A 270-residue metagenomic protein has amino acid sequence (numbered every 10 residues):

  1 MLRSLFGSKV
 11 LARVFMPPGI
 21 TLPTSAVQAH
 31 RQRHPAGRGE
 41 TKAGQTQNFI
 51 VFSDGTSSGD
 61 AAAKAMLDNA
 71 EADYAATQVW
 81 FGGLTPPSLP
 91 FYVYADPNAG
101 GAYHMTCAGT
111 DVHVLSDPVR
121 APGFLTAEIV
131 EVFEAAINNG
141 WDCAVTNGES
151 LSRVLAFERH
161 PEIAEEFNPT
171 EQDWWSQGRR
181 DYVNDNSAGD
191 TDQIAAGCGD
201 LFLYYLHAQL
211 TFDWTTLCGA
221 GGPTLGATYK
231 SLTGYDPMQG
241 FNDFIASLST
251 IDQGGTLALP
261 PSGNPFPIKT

Functional and structural regions predicted by a protein language model:
M1-I129, F133-A144, G148, R159 (+2 more regions): Zn2+-dependent metallopeptidase catalytic core
F6, P23, P223-T270: Beta/coil-rich, acidic/histidine-enriched accessory regions frequently appended to metallopeptidases
M66, W80, W141, W174-W175 (+3 more regions): A residue-identity detector for tryptophan
N69, L151, C198: Charged catalytic carboxylate motif
D73, D142-Q193, Y204: Post-HExxH zinc-binding segment in Zn-dependent metallohydrolases
L84-P86, W141, H160-N168, Q209-C218: Structural helix-adjacent loops and short alpha-helical linkers that scaffold large soluble proteins
A95, W175-Q177, G221-G226: Amphipathic alpha-helical surface "interface" segments used for docking/oligomerization or membrane association within
L155, A196-I245: Extracytoplasmic, non-cytosolic globular domains
